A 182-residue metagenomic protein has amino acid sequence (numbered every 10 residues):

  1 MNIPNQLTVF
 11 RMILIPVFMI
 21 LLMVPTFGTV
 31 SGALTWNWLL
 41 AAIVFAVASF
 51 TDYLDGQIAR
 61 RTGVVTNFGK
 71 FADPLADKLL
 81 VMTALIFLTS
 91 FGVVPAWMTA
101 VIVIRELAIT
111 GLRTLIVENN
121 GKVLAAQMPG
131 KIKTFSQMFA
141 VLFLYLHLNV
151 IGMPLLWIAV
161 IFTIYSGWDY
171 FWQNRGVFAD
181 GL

Functional and structural regions predicted by a protein language model:
M1-L182: Alpha-helical transmembrane bundles and membrane-interface segments of multipass inner-membrane proteins
